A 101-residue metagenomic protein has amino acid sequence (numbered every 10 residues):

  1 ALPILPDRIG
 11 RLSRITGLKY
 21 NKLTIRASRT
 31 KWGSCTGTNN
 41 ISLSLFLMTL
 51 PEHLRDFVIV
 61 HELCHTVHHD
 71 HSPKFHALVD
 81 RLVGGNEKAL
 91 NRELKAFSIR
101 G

Functional and structural regions predicted by a protein language model:
A1-F57, T66-G101: Active-site-proximal or metal-binding-adjacent scaffold patches in catalytic folds
E62: Walker B catalytic acidic pair
